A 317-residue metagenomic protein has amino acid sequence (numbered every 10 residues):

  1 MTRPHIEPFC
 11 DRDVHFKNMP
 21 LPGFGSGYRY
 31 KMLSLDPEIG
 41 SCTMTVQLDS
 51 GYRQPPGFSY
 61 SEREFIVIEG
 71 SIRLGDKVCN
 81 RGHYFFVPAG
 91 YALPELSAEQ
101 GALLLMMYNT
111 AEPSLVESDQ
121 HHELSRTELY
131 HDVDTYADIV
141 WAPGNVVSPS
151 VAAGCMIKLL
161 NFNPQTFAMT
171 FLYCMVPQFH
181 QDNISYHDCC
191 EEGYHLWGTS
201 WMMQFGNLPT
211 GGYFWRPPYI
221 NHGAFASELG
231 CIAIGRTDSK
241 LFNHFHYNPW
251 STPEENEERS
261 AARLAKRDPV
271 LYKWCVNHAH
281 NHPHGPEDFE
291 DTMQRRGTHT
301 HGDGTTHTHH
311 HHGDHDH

Functional and structural regions predicted by a protein language model:
M1-E38, S114-F167, S260-L264, P269-R296: A short, N-terminal "cap"/entry segment at the start of jelly-roll beta-barrel domains of the cupin/DSBH fold
G25-S59, R73, K77, R81 (+6 more regions): Conserved short histidine dyad/triad with adjacent acidic residue
Y28, V78-C79, A89-S118, C189 (+2 more regions): Ligand-binding loop in jelly-roll beta-barrel domains
E64-F65, D188-G193: Glycine-rich active-site loops that engage anionic ligands at enzyme catalytic sites
E69-G70, W197-T199: Glycine-centered positions in the ABC transporter ATPase nucleotide-binding domain
R295-H317: Long, low-complexity, intrinsically disordered segments
